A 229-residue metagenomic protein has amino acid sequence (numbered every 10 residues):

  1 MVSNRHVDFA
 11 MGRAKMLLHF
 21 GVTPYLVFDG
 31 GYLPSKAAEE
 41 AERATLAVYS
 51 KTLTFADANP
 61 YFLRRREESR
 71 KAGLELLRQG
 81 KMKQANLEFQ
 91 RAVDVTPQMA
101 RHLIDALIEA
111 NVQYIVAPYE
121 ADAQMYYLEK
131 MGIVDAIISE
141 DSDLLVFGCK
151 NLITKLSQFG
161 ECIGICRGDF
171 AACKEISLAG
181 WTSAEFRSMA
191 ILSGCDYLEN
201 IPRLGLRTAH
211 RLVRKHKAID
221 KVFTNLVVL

Functional and structural regions predicted by a protein language model:
M1-E120, Q124-L128: Noncatalytic, basic helical substrate-engagement surface that gates or grips nucleic-acid strands
A14-M16, Y126, D135, D143 (+2 more regions): Beta-strand elements of modular eukaryotic interaction domains
V27-K36, E120-Q124, D143-F147, L204-H210 (+1 more regions): Short amphipathic alpha-helical segments embedded in low-complexity Lys/Glu-rich regions
K36-A37, V116-A117, F147-G148, L156-S157 (+4 more regions): Intrinsically disordered, low-complexity regions enriched in proline, serine, glycine and charged residues
E42-L46, I133-D135, T154-S157: Short, hinge-like loop/turn segments at secondary-structure boundaries
M125-I153: Acidic, metal-binding active-site segment of PIN/NYN-like and related structure-specific nucleases
K150-L178: Acidic, PIN/NYN-like endoribonuclease modules and their adjacent C-terminal/linker elements
D169-L229: Non-catalytic nucleic-acid-binding/docking modules located in mid-to-C-terminal regions of nucleic-acid enzymes
